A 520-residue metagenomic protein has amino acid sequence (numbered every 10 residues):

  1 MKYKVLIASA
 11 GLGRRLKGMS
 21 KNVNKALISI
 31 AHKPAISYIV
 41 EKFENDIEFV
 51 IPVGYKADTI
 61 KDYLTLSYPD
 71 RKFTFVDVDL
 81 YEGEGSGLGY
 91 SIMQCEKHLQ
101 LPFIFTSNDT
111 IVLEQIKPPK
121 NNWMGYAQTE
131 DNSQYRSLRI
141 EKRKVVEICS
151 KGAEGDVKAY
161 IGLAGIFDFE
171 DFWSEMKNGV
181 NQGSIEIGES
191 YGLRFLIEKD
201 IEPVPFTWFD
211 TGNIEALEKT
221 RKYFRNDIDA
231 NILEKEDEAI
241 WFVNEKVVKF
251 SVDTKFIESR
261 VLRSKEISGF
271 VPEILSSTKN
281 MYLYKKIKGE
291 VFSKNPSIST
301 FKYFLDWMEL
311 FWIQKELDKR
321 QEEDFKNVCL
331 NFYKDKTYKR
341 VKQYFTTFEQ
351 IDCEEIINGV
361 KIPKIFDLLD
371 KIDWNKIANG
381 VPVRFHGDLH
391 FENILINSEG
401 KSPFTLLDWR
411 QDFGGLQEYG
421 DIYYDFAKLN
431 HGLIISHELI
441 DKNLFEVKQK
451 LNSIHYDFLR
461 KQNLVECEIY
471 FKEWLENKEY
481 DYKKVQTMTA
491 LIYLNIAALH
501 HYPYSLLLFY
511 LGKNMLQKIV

Functional and structural regions predicted by a protein language model:
M1-I60: N-terminal glycine-rich phosphate-binding loop and ensuing alpha1 helix
K2-V5, A159-F242: Conserved alpha/beta core of the MobA/IspD/sugar-nucleotide pyrophosphorylase nucleotidyltransferase superfamily
T65-I140: Conserved beta-loop-beta/alpha segment of the NTase-like Rossmann-fold superfamily that binds/positions NTPs
I111-S184: Conserved core of the sugar-phosphate nucleotidyltransferase
N231-L262, N280-M281, K285-K286, E290-N295: ATP-binding glycine-rich loop module of kinase domains
I240, L368-G420: Active-site acidic catalytic loop and adjacent metal/ATP-binding pocket of ATP-dependent phosphoryl transfer enzymes
K265-V271, V291-I356, I362-A378, F385: Conserved kinase catalytic-core helix
D412-E473, A490-Y504: Active-site activation/catalytic loop segments of kinase-like enzymes and analogous catalytic loops in related
